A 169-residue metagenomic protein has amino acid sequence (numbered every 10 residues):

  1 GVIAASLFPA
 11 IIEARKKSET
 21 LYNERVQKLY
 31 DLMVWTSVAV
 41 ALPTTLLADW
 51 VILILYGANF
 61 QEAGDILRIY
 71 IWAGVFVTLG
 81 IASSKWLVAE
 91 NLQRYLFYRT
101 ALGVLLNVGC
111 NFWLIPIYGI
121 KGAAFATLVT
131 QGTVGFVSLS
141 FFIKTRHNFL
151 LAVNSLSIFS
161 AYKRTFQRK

Functional and structural regions predicted by a protein language model:
G1-A5, A41-L42, L46, D65-N91 (+2 more regions): Short runs within selected transmembrane alpha-helices of multi-pass transporters and secretion channels
G1-E19, N23, L29, W86-A89: Helix-loop junctions and terminal segments of transmembrane helices in multi-pass membrane transport/translocation
S6-E13, A48-D49, E90-N91, T145-S155: Short alpha-helical linear motifs
A10-E13, I52-A58, I117: Helix-terminus/linker motif at the lipid-water interface of multi-pass membrane proteins
A14-R15, L46, L55, I143: Hydrophobic residues in alpha-helical segments
T20-S37, A63, R68, A89: Membrane-water interface at loop-to-transmembrane-helix junctions
E24-Q27, T45-V75: Interfacial segments at transmembrane-helix termini and the short loops linking adjacent helices
V134, L139-K169: Membrane-proximal transmembrane or re-entrant/amphipathic helices at the cytosolic face
